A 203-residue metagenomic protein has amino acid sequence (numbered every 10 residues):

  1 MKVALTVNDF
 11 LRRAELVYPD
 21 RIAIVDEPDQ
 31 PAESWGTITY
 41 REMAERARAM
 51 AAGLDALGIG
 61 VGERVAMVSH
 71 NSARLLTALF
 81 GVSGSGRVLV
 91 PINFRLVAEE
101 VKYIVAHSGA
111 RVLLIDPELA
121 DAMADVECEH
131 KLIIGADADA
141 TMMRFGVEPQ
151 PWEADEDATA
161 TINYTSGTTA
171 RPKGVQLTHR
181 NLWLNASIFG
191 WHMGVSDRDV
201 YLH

Functional and structural regions predicted by a protein language model:
K2-V25: A short N-terminal helical cap/helix-turn-helix that marks the beginning of AMP-binding/adenylate-forming
P19-I22, V147-Y164, A170-R171, G194-V200: Conserved pre-ATP/AMP-binding loop-to-beta segment of ANL
A23-S72, L76-F80, V97-K102, E153 (+1 more regions): Conserved AMP-binding/adenylate-forming core of the ANL superfamily
E27-G36, E118-E156: ANL superfamily adenylate-forming
T37-E42, A160-N185: Conserved AMP-binding A3 loop
E63-R64, H70-V90, F94-A98, A106-V112 (+1 more regions): A short helix-loop-beta submotif of the ANL/AMP-binding
L96-M123, N185-L202: Conserved ATP-dependent adenylate/AMP-binding module captured primarily in the ANL superfamily
